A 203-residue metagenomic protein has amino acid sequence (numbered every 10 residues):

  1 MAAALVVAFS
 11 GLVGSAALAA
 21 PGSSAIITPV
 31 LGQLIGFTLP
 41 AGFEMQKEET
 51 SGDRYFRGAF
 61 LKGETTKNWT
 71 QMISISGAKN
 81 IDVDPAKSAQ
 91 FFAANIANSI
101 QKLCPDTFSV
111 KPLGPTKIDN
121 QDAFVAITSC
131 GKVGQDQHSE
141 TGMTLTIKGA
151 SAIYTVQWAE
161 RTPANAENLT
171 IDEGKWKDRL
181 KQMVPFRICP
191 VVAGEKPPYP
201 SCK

Functional and structural regions predicted by a protein language model:
A2-G14: Bacterial N-terminal signal peptides
A19-F56, S201: N-terminal "mature-domain start" segment
G22-A25, Y55-R57, D119-T128: Short, hydrophobic/aromatic-rich segments at coil-to-beta transitions
G42-D84: Secretory pathway targeting signatures of secreted, lumenal, and periplasmic proteins
T66-F108: Mid-chain, structured segments of secreted extracytoplasmic proteins
S99-L145: Signature of long, low-cysteine stretches enriched in small and polar/charged residues
H138-T155, A159: A short, surface-exposed beta-strand/turn
I153-K203: Surface-exposed amphipathic alpha-helical segments
